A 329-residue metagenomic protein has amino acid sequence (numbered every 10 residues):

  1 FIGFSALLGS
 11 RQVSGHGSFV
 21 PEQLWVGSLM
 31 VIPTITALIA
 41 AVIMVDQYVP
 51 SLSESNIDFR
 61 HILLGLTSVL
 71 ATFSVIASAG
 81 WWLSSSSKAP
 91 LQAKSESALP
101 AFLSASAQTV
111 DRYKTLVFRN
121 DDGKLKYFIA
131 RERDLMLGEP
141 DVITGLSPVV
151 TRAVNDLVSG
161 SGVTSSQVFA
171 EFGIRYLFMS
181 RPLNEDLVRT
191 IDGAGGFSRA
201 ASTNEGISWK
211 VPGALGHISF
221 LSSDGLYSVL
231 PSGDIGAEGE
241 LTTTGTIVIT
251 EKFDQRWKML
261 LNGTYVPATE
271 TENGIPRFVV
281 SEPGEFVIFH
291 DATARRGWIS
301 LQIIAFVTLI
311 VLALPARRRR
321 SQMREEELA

Functional and structural regions predicted by a protein language model:
F1-G27, I35-S51, L70-K88, F128-R133 (+1 more regions): Membrane-interface helix-loop junctions at the exits of transmembrane helices
G15-H16, I35-L63, A313-A329: Membrane-interface junctions at the ends of membrane-embedded or membrane-associated helices
Q23-L29, S51-V69, A292-I303: N-terminal export and membrane-targeting signals
H61-L91, D111-R119, P212-G213: Transmembrane alpha-helical segments
S104-R175, D254, Y265: Extracytoplasmic/lumenal acceptor-recognition loop(s) of multi-pass membrane glycoenzymes
V154-G206, V248: Periplasmic/luminal catalytic loop of GT-C fold multi-pass membrane glycosyltransferases that transfer sugars from
G206-H217: Conserved beta strand-loop-helix elements of the APE1-like EEP
L215-A329: Active-site-proximal, structured, solvent-exposed surfaces of multi-pass membrane proteins that position macromolecular
